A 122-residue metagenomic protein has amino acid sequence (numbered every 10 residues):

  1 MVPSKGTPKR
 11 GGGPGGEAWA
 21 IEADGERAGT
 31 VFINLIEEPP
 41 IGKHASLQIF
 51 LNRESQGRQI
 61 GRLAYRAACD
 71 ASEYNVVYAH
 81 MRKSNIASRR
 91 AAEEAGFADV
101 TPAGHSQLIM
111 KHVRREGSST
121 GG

Functional and structural regions predicted by a protein language model:
M1-G6, R114-G122: Conserved N-terminal entry element of GNAT/NAT acetyltransferase domains
V2-G42, N52, A103: Acetyl-CoA-dependent GNAT
E38, H80, G96-V113: Conserved catalytic-core motifs of GNAT/GCN5-like acyltransferases
K43, L47, F97: Conserved SAM-binding loop
S46-G57, M81-R82: A short, internal acetyl-CoA/4′-phosphopantetheine-binding micro-motif in the GNAT/acyltransferase core
S55, Q59-A67: Conserved acetyl-CoA pyrophosphate-binding loop and the N-cap/start of the following alpha-helix in GNAT-like
R62, K83-T101: Conserved active-site alpha-helix within GNAT-family acetyltransferase domains
S72-K83: Conserved GNAT acetyl-CoA-binding A-motif
